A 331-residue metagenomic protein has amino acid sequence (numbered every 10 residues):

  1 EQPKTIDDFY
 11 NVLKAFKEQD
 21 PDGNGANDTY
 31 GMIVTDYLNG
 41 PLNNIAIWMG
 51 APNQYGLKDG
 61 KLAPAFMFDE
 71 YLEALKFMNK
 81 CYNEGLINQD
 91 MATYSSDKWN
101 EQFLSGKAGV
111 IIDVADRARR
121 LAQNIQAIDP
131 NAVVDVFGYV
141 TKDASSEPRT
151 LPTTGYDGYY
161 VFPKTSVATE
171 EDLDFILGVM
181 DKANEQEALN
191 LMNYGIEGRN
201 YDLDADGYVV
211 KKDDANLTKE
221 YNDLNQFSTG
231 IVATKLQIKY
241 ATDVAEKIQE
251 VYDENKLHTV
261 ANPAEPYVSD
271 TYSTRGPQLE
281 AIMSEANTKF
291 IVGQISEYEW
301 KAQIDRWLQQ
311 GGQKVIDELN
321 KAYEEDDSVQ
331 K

Functional and structural regions predicted by a protein language model:
E1, T35-I87, A118-T154: Extracytoplasmic/periplasmic substrate-binding proteins
E1-N39, Y55-Q102, K107-G109, F162-L177 (+3 more regions): Helix-loop-helix "hinge/cap" segment bordering the ligand-binding cleft or interdomain interface
P64-A74, D270-A286, D317, E324: Short, 15-30-residue, compositionally biased linear elements with alpha-helical propensity or flexible coil
E73-A92, L279-W307: Amphipathic alpha-helical packing elements
D113-R117: Beta->alpha turn/N-cap motifs
D174, G178-K289, Q294: Conserved small-residue motifs centered on glycine
F290-K331: Histidine-centered catalytic/metal-binding microenvironments
